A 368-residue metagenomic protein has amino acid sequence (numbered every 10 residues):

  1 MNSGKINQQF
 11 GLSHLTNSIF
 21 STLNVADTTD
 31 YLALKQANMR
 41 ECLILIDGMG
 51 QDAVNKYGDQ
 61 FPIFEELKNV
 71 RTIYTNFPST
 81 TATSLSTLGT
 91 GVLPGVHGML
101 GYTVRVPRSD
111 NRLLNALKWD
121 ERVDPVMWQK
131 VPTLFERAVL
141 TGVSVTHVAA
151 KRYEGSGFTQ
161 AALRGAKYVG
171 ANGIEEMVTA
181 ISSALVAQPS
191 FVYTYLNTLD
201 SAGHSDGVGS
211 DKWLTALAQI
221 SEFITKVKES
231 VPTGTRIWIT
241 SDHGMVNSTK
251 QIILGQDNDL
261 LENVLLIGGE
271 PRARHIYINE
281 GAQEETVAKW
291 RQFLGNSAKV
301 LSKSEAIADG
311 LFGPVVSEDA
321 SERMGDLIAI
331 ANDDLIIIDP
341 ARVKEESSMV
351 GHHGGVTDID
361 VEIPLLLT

Functional and structural regions predicted by a protein language model:
M1-T368: Feature captures the catalytic ectodomains and active-site-proximal regions of enzymes that hydrolyze or transfer
